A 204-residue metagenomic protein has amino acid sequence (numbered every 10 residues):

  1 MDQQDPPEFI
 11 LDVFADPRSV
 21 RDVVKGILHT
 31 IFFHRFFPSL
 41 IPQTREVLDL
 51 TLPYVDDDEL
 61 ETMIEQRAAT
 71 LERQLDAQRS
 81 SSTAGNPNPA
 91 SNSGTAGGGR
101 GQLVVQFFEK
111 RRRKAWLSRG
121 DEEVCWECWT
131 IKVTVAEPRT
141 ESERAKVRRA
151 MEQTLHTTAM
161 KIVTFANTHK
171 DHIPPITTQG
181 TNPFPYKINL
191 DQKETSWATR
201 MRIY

Functional and structural regions predicted by a protein language model:
M1-Y204: Long protein-protein interaction modules used by eukaryotic assembly/scaffold proteins
